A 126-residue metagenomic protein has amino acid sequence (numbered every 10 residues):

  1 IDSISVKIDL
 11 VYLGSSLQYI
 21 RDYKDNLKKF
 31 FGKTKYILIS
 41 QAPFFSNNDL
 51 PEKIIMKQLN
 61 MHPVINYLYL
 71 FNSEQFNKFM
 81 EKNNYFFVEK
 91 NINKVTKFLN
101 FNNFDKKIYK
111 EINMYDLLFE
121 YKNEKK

Functional and structural regions predicted by a protein language model:
I1-V11: A short acidic, Gly/Pro-enriched loop at the edge of an enzyme's catalytic core that lines a small-molecule cofactor
I8, K33-T34: Short, well-ordered alpha-helix to beta-strand connector turns
D9-K24: A short SAM/SAH-binding and catalytic strip from SAM-dependent methyltransferases
F30: Class I S-adenosylmethionine-dependent transferase superfamily signal
T34-E52, M56-K57: Conserved beta-strand signature within the Rossmann-like core of class I S-adenosyl-L-methionine
K53-Y69: Acidic, Ser/Thr-rich peripheral helices and adjacent loops at domain boundaries
I65-N93: Short alpha-helix
L99-K126: Core SAM-dependent methyltransferase catalytic element
